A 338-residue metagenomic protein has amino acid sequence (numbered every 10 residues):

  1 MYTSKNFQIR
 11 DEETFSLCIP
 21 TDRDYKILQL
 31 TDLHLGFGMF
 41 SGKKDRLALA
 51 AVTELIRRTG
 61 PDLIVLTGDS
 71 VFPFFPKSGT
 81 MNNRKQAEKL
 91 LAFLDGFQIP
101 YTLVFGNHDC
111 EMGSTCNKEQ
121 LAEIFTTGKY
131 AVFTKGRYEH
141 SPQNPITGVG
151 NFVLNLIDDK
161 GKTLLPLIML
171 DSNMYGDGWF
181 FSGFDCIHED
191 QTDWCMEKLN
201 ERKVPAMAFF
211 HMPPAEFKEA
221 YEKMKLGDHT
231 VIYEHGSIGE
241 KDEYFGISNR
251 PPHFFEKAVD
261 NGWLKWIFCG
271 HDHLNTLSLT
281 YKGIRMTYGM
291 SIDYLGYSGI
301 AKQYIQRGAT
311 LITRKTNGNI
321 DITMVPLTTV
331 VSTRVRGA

Functional and structural regions predicted by a protein language model:
M1-R84, K89: N-terminal active-site segment of His-dependent metallophosphoesterases
Y2-I19, K85-R202, Y294, R307-T313: Extended active-site neighborhood of metal-dependent phosphoesterases/phosphodiesterases
Y2-N6, V153-G161, F254-N261, H273-A338: Binuclear metal-dependent phosphoesterase catalytic core
D24-F37, L164-M174, F209, R285-S291: Active-site-proximal beta-strand elements of phosphoester/diester hydrolases
D32, V52, I64, D69 (+8 more regions): Divalent metal-coordination and catalytic microenvironments
G36-M39, F72-F75, L103-T115, Y175-G178 (+4 more regions): Active-site environment of divalent metal-dependent phosphoester hydrolases
M39-K44, G68-A92, D109-Y130, A220 (+1 more regions): Metal-dependent catalytic neighborhoods of phosphoester/phosphodiester hydrolases
T59-L63, P166-M169, F181-D272: His/acidic metal-ligating clusters that form di-metal
